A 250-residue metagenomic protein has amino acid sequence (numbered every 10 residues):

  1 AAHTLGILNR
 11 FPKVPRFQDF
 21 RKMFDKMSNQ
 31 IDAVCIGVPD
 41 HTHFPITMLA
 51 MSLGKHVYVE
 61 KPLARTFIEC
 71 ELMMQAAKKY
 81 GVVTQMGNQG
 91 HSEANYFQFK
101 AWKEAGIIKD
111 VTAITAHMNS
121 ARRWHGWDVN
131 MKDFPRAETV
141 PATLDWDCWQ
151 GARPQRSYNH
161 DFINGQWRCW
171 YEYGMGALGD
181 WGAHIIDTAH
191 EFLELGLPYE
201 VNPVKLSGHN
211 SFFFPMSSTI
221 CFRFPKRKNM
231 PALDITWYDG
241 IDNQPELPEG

Functional and structural regions predicted by a protein language model:
A1, I241-G250: Short, intrinsically disordered, charge-balanced linker/junction segments flanking boundaries in proteins
A1, R16, C35-G37, V57-V59 (+7 more regions): Structural recognition of the beta-strand scaffold that forms the well-ordered cores of secreted hydrolase catalytic
A1-F11, G90-E93, K103, A189: N-terminal Rossmann-like dinucleotide-binding module
A1-V59, I68-V83: N-terminal glycine-/serine-/threonine-rich beta1-alpha1-beta2 phosphate-ribose binding loop of Rossmann-like
S52, A77-K79, E93-A94, L144 (+2 more regions): Short, solvent-exposed loop/turn segments at the edges of secondary structure
H56-Y58, A64-C148: A contiguous active-site-proximal alpha/beta segment in oxidoreductase catalytic domains
T139-T143, D147-M230, Q244: Rossmann-like dinucleotide-binding domain that binds NAD(P)(H)
L233-N243: Phosphate/diphosphate-binding loops
